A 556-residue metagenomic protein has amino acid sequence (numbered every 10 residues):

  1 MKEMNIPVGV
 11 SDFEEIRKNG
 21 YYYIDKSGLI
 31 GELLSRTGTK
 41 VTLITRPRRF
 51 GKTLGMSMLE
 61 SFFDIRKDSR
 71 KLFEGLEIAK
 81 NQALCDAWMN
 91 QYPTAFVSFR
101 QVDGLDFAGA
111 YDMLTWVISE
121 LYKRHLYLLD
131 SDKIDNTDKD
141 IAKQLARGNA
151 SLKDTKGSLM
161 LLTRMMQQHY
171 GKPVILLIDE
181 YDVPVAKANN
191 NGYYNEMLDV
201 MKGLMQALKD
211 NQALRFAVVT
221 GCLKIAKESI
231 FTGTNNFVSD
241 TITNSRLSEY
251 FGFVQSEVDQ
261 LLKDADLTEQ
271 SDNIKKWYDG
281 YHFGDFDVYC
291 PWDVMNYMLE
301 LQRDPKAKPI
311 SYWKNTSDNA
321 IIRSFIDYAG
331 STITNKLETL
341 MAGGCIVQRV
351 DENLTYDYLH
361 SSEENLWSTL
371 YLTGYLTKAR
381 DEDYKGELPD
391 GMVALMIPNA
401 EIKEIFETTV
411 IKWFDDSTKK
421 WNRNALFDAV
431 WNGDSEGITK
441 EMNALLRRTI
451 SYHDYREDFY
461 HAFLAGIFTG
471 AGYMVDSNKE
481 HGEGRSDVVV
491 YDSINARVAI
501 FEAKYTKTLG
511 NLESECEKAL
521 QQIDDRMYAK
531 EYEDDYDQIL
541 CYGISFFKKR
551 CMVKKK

Functional and structural regions predicted by a protein language model:
M1-N81, L445: Walker A/P-loop-proximal flanking segment of P-loop NTPase domains
V8-R17, V102-L105, G109, M113-K156 (+1 more regions): Conserved P-loop NTPase mechanochemical-coupling segment
E14, S61-Y127: P-loop NTPase motor core
Y122, S158-H169, E196-A217, Y528-E531: Substrate-engagement module of ASCE P-loop NTPases
Y170-Y194: Conserved P-loop NTPase "ATPase switch" module shared by AAA+ and STAND
I175-D179, R215-C222: Structural recognition of the conserved hydrophobic beta-strand(s) that form the central parallel beta-sheet of P-loop
S229-T232, D240-L299: Amphipathic alpha-helical segments of the small helical/lid subdomains adjacent to P-loop NTPase cores
F237, Y289-M527, Q538, M552-K556: Extended alpha-helical interface modules used as scaffolds for assembling large macromolecular complexes
